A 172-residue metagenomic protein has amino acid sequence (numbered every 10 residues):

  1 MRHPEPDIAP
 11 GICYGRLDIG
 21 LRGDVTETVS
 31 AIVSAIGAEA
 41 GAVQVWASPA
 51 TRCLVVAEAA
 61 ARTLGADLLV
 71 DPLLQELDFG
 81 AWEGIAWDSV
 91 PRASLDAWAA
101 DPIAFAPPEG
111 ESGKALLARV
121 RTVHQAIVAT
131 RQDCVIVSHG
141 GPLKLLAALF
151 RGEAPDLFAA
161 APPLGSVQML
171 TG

Functional and structural regions predicted by a protein language model:
M1-A66: Active-site-proximal alpha-helix that buttresses catalytic centers in soluble enzyme cores
M1-P4, V137-P142: Histidine-centered catalytic micro-motifs
D7, R52-L54, E76, P142-L145: Short, active-site-adjacent cap segments at secondary-structure transitions
S30-G37, L117, R121-V128: Generic structural signal for well-ordered alpha-helical scaffold segments
V43, T130-S138: Generic beta-sheet signal
A47-S48, A118, V137-S138: Short beta-strand scaffold positions
R62-R119: Phosphate-handling substructures
R151-G172: Domain-level recognition of soluble alpha/beta enzyme cores, biased toward histidine phosphatases/phosphomutases
